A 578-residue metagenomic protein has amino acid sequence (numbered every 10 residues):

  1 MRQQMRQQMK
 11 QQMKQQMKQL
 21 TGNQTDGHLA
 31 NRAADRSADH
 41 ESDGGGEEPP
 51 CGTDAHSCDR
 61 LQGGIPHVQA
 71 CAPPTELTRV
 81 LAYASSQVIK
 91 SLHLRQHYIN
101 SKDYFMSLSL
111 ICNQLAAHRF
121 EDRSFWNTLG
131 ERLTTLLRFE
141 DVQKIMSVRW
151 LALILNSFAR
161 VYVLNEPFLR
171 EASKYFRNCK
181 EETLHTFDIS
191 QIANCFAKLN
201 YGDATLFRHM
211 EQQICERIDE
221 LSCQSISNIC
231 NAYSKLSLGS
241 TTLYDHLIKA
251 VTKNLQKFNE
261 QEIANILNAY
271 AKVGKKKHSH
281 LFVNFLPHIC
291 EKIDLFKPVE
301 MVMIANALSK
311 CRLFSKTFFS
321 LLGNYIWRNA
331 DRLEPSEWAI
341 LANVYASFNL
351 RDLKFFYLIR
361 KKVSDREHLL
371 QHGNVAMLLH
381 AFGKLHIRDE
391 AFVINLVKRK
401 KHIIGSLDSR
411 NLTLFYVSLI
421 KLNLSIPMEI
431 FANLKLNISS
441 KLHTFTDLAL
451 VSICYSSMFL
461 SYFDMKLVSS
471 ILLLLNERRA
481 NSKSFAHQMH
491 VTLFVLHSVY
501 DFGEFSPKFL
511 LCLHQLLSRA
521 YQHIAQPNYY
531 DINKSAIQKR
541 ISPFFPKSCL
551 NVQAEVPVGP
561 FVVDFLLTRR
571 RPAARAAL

Functional and structural regions predicted by a protein language model:
M1-M5, K14-T21, D26, D35 (+1 more regions): Eukaryotic RNA-binding helical-repeat scaffolds
